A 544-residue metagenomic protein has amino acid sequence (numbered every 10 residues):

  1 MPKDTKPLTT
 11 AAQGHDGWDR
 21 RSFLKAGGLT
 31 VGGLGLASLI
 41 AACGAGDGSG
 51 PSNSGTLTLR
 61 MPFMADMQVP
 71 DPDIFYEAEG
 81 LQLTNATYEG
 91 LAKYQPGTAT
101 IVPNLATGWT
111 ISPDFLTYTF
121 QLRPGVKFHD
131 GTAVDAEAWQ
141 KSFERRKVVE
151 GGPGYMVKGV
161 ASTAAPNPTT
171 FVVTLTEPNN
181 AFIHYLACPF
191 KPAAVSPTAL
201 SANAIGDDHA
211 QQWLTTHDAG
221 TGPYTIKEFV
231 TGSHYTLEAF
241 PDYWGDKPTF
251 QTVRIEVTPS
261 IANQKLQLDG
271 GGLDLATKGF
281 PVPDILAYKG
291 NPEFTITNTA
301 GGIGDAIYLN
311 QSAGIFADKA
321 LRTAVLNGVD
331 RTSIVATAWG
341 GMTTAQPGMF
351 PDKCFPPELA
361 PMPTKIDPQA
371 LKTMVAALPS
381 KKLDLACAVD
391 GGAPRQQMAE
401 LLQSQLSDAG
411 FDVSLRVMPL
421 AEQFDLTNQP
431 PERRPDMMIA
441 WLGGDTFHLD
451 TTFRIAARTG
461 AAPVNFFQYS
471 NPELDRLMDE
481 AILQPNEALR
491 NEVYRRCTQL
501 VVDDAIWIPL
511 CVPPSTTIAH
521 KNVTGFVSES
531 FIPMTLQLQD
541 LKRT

Functional and structural regions predicted by a protein language model:
M1-S22, G33-S38: N-terminal secretory signal peptides
M61-P113, E144, A219-T221: N-terminal lobe/hinge region of extracytoplasmic solute-binding protein
Q95-P96, F190-K247, T252: Gly/Pro-rich hinge or "lid" segments in bacterial periplasmic/extracellular proteins
Q121, Y155-N203, E228: Surface-exposed binding/hinge segments that line and control ligand-binding clefts or catalytic entry sites
F240-L286, D412: Ligand-site clamp/hinge motif
G340, T344-A377, G392-Q397: Structural transition elements
S414-F424, T451-H520, T544: Extracytoplasmic/peripheral linker and loop segments enriched in polar/acidic and small residues with frequent Thr/Pro
T517-T544: Long beta-strand-rich cores associated with HINT superfamily self-processing modules
